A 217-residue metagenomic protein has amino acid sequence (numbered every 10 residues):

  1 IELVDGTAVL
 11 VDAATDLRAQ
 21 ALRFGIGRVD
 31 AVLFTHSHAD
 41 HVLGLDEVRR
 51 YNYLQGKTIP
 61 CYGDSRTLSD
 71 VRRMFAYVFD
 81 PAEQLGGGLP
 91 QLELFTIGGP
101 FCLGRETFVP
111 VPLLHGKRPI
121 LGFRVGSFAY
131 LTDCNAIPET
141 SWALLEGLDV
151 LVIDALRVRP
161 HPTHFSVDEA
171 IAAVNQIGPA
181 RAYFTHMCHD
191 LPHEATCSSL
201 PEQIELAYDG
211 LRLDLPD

Functional and structural regions predicted by a protein language model:
I1-L131, E194-D217: Binuclear metal-dependent hydrolase catalytic cores
A136-P216: Cap/insert and terminal regions of metallo-dependent hydrolase folds
